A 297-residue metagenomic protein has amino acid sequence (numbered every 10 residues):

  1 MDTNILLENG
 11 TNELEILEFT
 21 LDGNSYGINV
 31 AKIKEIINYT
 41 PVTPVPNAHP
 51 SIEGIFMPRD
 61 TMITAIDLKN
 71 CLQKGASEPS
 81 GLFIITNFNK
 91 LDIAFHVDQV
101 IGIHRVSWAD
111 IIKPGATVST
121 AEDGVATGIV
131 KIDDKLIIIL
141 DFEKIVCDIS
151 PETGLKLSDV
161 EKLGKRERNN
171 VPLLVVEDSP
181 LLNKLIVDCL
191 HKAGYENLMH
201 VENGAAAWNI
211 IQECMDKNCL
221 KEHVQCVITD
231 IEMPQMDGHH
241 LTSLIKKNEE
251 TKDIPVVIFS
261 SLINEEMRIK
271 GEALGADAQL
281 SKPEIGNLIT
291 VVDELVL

Functional and structural regions predicted by a protein language model:
I36-I52, V100-K131: Flexible, small-/acidic-enriched active-site or ligand-binding loops
D60, M233: Receiver (REC) domain active-site loop signature in two-component systems and cognate sites in sensor histidine kinases
H200-C226: Acidic, metal-coordinating helix/loop segments flanking the phosphotransfer/catalytic sites of two-component signaling
N203, D237-H240: Acidic catalytic/metal-coordinating carboxylates
D230, S260: Active-site residues of response regulator receiver
P234-Q235, N264: The feature encodes the CheY-like receiver
H239-K252: Short amphipathic alpha-helix used as the core "switch/output" element in two-component signaling
H240, L262-S281, G286: Alpha4 helix (beta4-alpha4-beta5 surface) of REC/receiver domains from two-component response regulators
